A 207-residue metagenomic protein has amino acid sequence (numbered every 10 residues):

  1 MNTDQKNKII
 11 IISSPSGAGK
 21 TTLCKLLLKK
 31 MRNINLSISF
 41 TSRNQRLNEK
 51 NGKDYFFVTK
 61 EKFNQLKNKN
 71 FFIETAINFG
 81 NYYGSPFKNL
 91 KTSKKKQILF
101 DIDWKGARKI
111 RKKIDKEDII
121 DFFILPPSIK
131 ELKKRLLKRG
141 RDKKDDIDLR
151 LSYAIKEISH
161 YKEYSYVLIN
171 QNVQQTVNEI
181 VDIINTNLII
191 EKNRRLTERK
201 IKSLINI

Functional and structural regions predicted by a protein language model:
M1-I9: Extreme N-terminal, non-catalytic leader segments that precede Walker-type/kinase nucleotide-binding cores
T3-D4, R141-D142, K156-I207: NTP-dependent small-molecule kinase module
S13-P15: P-loop (Walker A) phosphate-binding loop of NTP-binding proteins
A18: ATP-binding Walker
T21: Walker A/P-loop
K29-S37, L188: Post-Walker A helix-loop "phosphate-sensing" segment adjacent to the P-loop in P-loop NTPases
T41-I98, D103-R108: ATP-dependent small-molecule kinase phosphotransfer cores that center on conserved nucleotide phosphate-binding segments
Q97-W104, I114-R139, I169-N172: Conserved phosphate-donor/acceptor-positioning beta-strand/loop module used by diverse small-molecule
